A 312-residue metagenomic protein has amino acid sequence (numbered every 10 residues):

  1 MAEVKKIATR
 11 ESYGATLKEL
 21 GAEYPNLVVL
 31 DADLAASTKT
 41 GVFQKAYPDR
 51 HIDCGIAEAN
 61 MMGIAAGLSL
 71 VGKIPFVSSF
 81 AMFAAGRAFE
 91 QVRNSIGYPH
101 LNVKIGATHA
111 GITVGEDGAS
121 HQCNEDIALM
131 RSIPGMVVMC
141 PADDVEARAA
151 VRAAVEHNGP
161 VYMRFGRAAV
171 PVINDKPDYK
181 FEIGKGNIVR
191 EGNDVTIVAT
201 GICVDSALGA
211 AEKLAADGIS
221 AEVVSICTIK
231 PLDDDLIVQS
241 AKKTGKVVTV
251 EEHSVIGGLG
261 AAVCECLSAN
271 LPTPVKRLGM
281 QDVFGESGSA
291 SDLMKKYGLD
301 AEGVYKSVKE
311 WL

Functional and structural regions predicted by a protein language model:
M1-R164, A169: Thiamine diphosphate
E11, E23-N26, L34-G41, K45 (+2 more regions): Thiamine diphosphate
